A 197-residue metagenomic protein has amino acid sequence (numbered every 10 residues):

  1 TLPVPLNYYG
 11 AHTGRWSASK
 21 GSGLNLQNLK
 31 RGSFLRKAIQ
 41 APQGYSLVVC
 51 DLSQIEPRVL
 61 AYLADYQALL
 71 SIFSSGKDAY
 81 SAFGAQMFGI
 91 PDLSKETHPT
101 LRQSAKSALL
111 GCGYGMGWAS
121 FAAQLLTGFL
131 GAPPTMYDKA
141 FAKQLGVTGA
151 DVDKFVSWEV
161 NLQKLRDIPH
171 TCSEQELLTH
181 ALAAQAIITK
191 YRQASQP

Functional and structural regions predicted by a protein language model:
T1-E96: Acidic, glycine-rich two-metal-ion catalytic cores of nucleic acid-processing enzymes
T1-N28, S33, P99-P197: Electropositive nucleic-acid-contacting surfaces
